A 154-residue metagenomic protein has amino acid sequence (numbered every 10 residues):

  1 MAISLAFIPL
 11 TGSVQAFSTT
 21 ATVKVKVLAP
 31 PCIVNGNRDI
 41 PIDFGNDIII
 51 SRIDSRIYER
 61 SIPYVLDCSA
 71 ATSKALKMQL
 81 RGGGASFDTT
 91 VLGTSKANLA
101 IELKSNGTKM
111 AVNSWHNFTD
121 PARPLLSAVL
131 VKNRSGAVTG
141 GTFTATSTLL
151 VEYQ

Functional and structural regions predicted by a protein language model:
M1-P9: Bacterial N-terminal signal peptides
L10-Q154: Mature extracellular/passenger domains of Gram-negative fimbrial/pilin and adhesin proteins
